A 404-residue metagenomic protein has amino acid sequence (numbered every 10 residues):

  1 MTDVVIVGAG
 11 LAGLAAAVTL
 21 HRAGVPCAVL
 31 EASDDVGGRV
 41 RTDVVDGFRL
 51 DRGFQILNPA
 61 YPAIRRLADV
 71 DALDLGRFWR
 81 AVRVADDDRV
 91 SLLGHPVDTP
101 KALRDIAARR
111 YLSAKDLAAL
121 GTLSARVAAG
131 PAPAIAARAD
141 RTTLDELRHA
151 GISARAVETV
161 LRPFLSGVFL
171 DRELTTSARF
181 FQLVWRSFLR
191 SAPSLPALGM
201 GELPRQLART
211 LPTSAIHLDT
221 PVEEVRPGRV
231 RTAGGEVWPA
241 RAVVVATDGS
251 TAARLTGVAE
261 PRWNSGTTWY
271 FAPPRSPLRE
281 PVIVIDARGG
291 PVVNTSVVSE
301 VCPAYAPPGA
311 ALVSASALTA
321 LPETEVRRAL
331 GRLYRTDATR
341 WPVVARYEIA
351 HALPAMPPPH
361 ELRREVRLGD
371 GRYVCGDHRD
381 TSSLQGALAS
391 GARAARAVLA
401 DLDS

Functional and structural regions predicted by a protein language model:
T2-V29: N-terminal Rossmann-like FAD-binding beta1-loop-alpha1 element of flavoenzymes
H21-V45: Glycine-rich FAD pyrophosphate-binding loop
D43-R66: N-terminal glycine-rich dinucleotide-binding loop that anchors FAD/FMN and/or NAD(P) in oxidoreductases
Q55-P62, I135-A139, A150, R186-R209 (+1 more regions): Short beta-strand to alpha-helix junction loop
I64-R65, D69-L174, F188-R190: Mobile amphipathic helical/loop "lid" adjacent to a hydrophobic cofactor/ligand pocket
F181-G234, W238: Helical element adjacent to the flavin cofactor pocket in flavoenzyme catalytic cores
E223-L333: Mid-domain catalytic core of redox enzymes that form a hydrophobic substrate pocket/lid adjacent to a catalytic redox
P303-S404: Conserved flavin/dinucleotide-binding core of flavoenzymes
